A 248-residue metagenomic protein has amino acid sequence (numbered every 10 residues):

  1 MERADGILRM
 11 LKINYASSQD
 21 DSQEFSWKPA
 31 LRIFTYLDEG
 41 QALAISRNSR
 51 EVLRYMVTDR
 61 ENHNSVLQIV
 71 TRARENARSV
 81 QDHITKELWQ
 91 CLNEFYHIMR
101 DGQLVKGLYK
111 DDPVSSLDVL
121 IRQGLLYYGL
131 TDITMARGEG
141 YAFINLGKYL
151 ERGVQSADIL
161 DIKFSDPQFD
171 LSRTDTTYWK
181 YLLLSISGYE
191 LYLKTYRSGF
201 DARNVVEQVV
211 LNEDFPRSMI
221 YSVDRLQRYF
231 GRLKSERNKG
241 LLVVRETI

Functional and structural regions predicted by a protein language model:
M1-I248: Alpha-helical transmembrane segments and their helix-helix packing motifs
